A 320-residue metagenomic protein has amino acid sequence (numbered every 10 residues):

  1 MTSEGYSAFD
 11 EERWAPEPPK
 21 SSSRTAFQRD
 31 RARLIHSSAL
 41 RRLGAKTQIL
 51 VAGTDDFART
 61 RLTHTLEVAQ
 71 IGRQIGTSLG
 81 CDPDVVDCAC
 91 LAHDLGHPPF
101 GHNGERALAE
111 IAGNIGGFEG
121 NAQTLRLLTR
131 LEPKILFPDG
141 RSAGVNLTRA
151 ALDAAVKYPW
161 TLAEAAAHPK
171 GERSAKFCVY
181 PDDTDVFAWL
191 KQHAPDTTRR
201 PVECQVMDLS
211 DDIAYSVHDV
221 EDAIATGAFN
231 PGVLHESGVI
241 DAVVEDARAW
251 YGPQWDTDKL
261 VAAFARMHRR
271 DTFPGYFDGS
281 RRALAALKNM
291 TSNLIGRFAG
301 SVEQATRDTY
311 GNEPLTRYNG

Functional and structural regions predicted by a protein language model:
M1-S22, H36-R41, Q70, S78 (+2 more regions): Sequence-structural signature of the catalytic-core scaffold of metal-dependent phosphohydrolases that act on
P18-S22, A26-H36, L40-T63, K170-A175: Active-site flanking loop/helix segments enriched in acidic
T54-V85: Alpha-helical phosphate/pyrophosphate-handling elements in metalloenzyme active cores
H64-E67, G101-N103, M290: Short acidic alpha-helix initiation/capping motifs at coil-to-helix transition points, especially at protein N-termini
V85-V86, E203: Alpha-helical hydrophobic/aromatic positions enriched in membrane-embedded helices and signal peptides
V86-L91, D208: Short alpha-helical catalytic segment bearing the HExxH-like zincin motif of zinc-dependent metalloproteases
L284-L287, T291, I295-V302: Long, charge-rich C-terminal accessory regions
A299-G320: Substrate-recognition/cap regions that form aromatic- and gly/pro-loop-enriched pockets for small-molecule ligands
